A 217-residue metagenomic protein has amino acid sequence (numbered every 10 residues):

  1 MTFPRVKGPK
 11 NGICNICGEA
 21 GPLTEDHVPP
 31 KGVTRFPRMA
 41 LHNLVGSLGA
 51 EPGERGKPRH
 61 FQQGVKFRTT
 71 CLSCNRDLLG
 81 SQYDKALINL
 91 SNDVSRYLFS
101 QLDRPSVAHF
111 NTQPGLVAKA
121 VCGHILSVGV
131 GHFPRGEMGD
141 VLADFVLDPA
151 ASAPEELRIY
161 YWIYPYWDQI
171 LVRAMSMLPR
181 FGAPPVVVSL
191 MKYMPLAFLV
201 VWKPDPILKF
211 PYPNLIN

Functional and structural regions predicted by a protein language model:
M1-S81: An N-terminal structural lobe/cap that precedes and organizes the functional/catalytic core across diverse proteins
F3-K7, G56-R135: Catalytic cores of phosphodiester-bond-cleaving enzymes
C14-C17, V121, M191, F198-V200: Generic structural hydrophobic/aromatic packing signal, biased to beta-strands
L23, K66, L116, A120 (+2 more regions): Short, well-structured alpha-helical interface segments that form or flank functional binding sites
P37-L41, P52, V94-L98, D144-P149: Short amphipathic alpha-helical patches
H42-V45, L90-N92, N217: Short, low-complexity, polar/charged sequence segments that are solvent-exposed and flexible
S47-G53, K57, Q101-P105, A174-P179 (+1 more regions): Low-complexity, polar-biased intrinsically disordered regions enriched in Pro/Ser/Thr/Gly
P134-N217: C-terminal, charged low-complexity interaction regions
